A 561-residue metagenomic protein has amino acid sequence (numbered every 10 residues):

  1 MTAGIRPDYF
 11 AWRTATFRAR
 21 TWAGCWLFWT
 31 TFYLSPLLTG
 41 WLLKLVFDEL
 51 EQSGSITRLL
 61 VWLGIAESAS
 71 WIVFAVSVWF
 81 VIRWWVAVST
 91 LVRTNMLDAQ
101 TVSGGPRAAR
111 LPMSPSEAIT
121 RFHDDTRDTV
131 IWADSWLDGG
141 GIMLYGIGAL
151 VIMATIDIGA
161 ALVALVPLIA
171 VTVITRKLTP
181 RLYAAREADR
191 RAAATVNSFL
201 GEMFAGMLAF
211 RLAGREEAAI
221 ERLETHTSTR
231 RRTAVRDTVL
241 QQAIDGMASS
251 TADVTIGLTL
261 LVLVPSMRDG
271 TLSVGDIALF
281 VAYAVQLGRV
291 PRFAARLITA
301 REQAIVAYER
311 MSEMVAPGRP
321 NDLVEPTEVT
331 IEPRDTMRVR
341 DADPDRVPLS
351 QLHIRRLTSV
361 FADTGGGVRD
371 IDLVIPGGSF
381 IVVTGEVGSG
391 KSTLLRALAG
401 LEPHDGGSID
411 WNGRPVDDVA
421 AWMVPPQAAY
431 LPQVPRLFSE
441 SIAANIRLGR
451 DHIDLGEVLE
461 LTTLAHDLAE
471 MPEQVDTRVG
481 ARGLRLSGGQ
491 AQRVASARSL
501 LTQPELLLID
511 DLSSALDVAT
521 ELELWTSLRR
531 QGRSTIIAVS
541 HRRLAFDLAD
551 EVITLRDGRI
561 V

Functional and structural regions predicted by a protein language model:
M1-P36, E51, S55-W62, V81 (+4 more regions): Membrane-integrated ABC transporters
R13-R20, D124-A133, A184-A192, E202 (+4 more regions): An intracellular "coupling" helix at the cytosolic face of ABC transporter transmembrane type-1 domains
F17, C25-T31, L137-A188, L261-L272 (+1 more regions): Transmembrane helices of ABC transporter permease
A19-V73, A154-G159, G270-V274, I442: Transmembrane helix-loop-helix hairpins at lipid-water interfaces of multipass membrane proteins, especially the type-1
S35-K44, A66-L111, P115, D134 (+3 more regions): Juxtamembrane helix-loop junctions of ABC transporter transmembrane domains
W62-F74, L168-I174, I244-I256, L261 (+1 more regions): Hydrophobic alpha-helical segments in the permease module
R215, L287-P317, L323: Cytosolic ends of transmembrane helices, especially the final helix of ABC transmembrane type-1 domains
A399: Helix-to-loop junction immediately C-terminal to a conserved catalytic motif
